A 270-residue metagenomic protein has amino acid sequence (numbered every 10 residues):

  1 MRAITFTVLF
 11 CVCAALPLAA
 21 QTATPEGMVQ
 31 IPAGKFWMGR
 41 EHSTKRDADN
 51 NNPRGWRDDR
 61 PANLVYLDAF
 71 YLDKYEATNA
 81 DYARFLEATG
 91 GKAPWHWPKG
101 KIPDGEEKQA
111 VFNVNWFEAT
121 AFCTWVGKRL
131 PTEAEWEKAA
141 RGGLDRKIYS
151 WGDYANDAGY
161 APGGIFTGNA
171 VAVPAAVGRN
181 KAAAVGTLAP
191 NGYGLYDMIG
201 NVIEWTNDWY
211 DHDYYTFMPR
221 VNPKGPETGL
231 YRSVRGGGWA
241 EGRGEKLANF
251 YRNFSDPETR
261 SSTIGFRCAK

Functional and structural regions predicted by a protein language model:
R2-G90, W116-F117, G142-D145, D256 (+1 more regions): Short, compositionally biased
I31, W37, E41-R54, K92 (+2 more regions): Functional-site microenvironments in short loops/helix caps that host divalent-cation chemistry
